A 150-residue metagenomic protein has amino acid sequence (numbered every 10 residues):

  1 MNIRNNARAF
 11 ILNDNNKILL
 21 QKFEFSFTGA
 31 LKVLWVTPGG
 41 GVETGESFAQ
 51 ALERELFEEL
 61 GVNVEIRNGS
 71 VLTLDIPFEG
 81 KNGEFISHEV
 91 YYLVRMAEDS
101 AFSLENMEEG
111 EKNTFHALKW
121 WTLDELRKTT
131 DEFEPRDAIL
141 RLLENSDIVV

Functional and structural regions predicted by a protein language model:
M1, L31-L34, N82-H88, G110-F115: A generic structural micro-feature
M1-V36: N-terminal strand-loop-strand
I11, L93-R95, K119-T122: Short, well-ordered beta-strand micro-motif
K22-E24, S70-I76, A97: Generic short beta-strand segments
F27, A101-V150: Nudix hydrolase/Nudix homology domain
T37-V71: The catalytic Nudix box helix
V42, M96, L123-L126: Hydrophobic pocket-lining residues within nucleotide cofactor-binding pockets
D75-L104: Active-site-adjacent beta-strand/loop module that shapes the phosphate/pyrophosphate-binding cleft
